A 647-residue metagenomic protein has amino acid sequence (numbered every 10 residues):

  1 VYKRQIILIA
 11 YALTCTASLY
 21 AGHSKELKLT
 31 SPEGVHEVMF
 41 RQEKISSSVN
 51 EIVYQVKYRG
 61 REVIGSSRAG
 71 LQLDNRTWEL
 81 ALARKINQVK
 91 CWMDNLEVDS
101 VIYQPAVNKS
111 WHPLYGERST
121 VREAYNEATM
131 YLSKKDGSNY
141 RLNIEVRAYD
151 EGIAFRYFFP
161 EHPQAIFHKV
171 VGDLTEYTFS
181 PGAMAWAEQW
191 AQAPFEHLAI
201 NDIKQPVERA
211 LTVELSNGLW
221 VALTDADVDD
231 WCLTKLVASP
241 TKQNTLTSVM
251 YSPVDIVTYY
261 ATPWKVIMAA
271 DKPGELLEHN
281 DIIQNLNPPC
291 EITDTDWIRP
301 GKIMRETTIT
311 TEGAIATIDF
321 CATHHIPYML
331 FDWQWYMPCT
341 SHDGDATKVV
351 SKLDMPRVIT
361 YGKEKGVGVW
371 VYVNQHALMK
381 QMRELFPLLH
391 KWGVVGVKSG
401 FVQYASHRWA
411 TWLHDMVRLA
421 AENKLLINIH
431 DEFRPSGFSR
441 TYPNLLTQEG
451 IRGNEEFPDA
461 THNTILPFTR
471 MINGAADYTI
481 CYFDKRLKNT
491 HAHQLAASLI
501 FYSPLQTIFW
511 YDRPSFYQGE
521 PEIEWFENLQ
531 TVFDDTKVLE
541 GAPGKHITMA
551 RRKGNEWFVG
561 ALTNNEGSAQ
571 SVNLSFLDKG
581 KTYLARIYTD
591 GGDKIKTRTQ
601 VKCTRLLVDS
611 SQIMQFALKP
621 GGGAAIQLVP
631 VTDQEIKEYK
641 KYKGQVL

Functional and structural regions predicted by a protein language model:
V1-Y2: Short, small-residue-biased leader/transition segments that mark boundaries at the very start of proteins
E26-L286: N-terminal accessory beta-strand-rich subdomains and adjacent acidic, glycine-rich linkers that precede catalytic cores
S119, A187-F195, N201, I587-S611: Solvent-exposed beta-strand/loop surfaces of large extracellular or lumenal domains
M130, R513-F558, I595-T599: Glycan-recognition and catalytic regions of carbohydrate-active enzymes
V257-Y328: An acidic-aromatic substrate-binding cleft motif
W333-T490: Aromatic- and carboxylate-enriched substrate-binding clefts and catalytic-loop regions of carbohydrate-active enzymes
P543-K581, A624-Q627: Carbohydrate-binding surface patches
R605-K643: C-terminal beta-strand-rich structural cap/linker in extracellular carbohydrate-active enzymes
